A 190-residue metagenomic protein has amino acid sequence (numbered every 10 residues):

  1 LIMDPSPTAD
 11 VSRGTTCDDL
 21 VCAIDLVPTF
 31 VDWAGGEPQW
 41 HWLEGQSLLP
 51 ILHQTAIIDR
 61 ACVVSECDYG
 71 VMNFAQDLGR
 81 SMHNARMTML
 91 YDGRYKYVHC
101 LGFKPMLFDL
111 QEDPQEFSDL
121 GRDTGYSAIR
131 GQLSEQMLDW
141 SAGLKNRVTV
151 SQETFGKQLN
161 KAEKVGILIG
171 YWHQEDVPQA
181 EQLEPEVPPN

Functional and structural regions predicted by a protein language model:
L1-D59, E66: Substrate-binding rim/cap in mid-to-C-terminal beta-strand-loop elements of soluble/periplasmic
D4-P5, L90-G93, C100, L110: Active-site beta-strand termini and strand-to-loop segments that position acidic
T15-C17, D119-T124: Short histidine-centered catalytic/ligand-binding loop motif
V21-P28, L43-Q46, N84, D92 (+6 more regions): A structural signal for well-ordered alpha-helical segments within the folded catalytic domains of diverse enzymes
V27-V31, L49, F108, S118-G121 (+1 more regions): Non-transmembrane alpha-helical segments in soluble domains of secreted/periplasmic/extracellular proteins
N73-A85: Short, surface-exposed loop/helix-turn segments at secondary-structure junctions that function as lids/hinges flanking
R122-N190: Long, internal low-complexity/basic segments
